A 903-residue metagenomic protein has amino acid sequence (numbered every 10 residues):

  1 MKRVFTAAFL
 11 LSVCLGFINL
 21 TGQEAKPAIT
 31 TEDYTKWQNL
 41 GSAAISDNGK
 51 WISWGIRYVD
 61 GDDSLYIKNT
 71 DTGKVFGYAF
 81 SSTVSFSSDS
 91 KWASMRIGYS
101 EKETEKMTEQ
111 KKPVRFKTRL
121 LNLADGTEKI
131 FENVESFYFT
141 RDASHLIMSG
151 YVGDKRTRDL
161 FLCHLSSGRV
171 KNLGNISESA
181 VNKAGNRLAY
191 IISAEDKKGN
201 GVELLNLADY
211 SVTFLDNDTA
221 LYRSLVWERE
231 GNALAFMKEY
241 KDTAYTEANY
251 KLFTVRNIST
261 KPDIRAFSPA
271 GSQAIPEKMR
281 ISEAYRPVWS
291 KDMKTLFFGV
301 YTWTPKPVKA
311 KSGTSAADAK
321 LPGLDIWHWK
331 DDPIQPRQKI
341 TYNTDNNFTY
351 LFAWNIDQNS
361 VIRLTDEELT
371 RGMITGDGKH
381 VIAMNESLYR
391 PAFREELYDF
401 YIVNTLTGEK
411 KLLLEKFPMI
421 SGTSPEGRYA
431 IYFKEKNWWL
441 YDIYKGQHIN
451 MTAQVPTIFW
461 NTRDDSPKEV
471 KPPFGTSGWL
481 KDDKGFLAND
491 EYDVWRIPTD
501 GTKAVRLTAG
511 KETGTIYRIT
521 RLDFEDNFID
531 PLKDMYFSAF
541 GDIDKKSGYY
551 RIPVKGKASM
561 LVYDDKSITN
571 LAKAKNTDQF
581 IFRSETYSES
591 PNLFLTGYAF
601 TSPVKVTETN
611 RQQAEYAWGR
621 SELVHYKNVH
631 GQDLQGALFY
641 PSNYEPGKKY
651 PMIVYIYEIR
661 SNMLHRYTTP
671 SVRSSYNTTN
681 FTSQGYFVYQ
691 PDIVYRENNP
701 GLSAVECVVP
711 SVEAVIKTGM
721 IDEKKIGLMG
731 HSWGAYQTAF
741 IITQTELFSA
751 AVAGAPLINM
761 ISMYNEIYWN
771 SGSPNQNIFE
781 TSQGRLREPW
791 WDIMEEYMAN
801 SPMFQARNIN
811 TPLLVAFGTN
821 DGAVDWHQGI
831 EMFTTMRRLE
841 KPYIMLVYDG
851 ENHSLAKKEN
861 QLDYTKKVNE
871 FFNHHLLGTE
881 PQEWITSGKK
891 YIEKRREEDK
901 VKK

Functional and structural regions predicted by a protein language model:
M1-A25: Bacterial Sec-dependent N-terminal signal peptides
S12, G22-Q579, E585-P591, L595-T596 (+2 more regions): Beta-propeller folds
G153, E195, K241-T243, N643 (+4 more regions): Short strand->helix junction
E283-R286, T341, K484, A539 (+9 more regions): Hydrophobic alpha-helical scaffolding
A284, M293, G378, E435 (+22 more regions): Active-site lining segments that contact anionic ligands and/or coordinate catalytic metals
E386, F540, E585, Y655-I659 (+2 more regions): Glycine-rich His-Gly loop
Q454-P467, F600, E608-K725, M729-S732 (+2 more regions): Cap/lid segment of the alpha/beta-hydrolase catalytic domain
T668-K903: Active-site-proximal cap/loop segments of hydrolase catalytic domains
